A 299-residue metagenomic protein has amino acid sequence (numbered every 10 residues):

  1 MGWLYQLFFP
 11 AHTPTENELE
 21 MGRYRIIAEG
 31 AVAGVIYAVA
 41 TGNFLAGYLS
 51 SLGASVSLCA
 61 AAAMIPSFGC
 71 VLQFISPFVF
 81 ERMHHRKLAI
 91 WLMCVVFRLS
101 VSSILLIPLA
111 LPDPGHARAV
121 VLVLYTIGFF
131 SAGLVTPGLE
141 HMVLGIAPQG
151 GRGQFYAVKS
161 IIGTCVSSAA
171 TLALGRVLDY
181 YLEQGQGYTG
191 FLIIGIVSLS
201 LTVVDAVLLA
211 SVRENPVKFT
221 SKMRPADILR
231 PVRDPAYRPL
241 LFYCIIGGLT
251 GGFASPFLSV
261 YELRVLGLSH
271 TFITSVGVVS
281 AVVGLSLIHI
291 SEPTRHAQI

Functional and structural regions predicted by a protein language model:
G2-Q73, P77-F80, R238-G277: Helix-loop boundary and gating motifs at the non-cytosolic
A31, H116-V135: Hydrophobic core of transmembrane alpha-helices in multi-pass small-molecule transporters, especially MFS/SLC-type
S51, F78, R82, P108-L111 (+1 more regions): Transmembrane alpha-helix termini and helix-breaking/packing motifs in multi-pass membrane transporters
G69, Q73, A157-G175: Glycine-rich segments within core transmembrane alpha-helices of 12-TM secondary carriers
R82-F97, R295: Cytoplasmic membrane-interface "Motif A"-like loop-to-helix N-cap segments of 12-TM Major Facilitator Superfamily
V95-P114: C-terminal ends and interior cores of transmembrane alpha-helices in multi-pass membrane transporters/permeases
V204-K222: Helix-loop junctions on the cytosolic side of multi-pass membrane transporters, especially the intracellular loop
H289-I299: Single conserved hydrophobic/aromatic residue that forms the stacking wall/gate of nucleotide- or nucleobase-binding
